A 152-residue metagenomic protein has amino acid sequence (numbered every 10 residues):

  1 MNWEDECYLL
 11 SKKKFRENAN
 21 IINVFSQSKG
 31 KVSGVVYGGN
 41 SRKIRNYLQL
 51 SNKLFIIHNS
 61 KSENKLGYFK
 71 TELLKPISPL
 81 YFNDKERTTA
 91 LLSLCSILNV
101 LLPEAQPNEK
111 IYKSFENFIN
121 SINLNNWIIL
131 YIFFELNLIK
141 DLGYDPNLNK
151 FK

Functional and structural regions predicted by a protein language model:
M1-N20, F25-K152: Non-catalytic alpha-helical scaffolds and adjoining flexible linkers that form interface surfaces for assembly
